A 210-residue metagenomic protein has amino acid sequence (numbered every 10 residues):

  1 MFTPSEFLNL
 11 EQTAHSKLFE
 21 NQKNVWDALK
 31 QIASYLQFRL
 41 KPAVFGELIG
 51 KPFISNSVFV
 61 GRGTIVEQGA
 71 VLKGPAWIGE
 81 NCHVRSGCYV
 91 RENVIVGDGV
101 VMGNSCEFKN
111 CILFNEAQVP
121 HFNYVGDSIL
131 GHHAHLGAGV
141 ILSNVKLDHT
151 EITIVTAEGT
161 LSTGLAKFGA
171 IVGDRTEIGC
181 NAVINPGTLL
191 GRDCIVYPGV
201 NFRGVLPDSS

Functional and structural regions predicted by a protein language model:
M1-K51, T188, R192-D193, G199 (+1 more regions): Terminal amphipathic alpha-helical/low-complexity segments used for targeting or macromolecular assembly
E20, G164, F168, A182 (+2 more regions): Catalytic cores of large soluble enzymes that bind and process phosphate-bearing ligands
Q31-E80: Long amphipathic N-terminal alpha/beta scaffold segment
V44, G50, V172-I178: Short, positively charged, low-complexity/disordered linker segments
G61, G131, G173, G191: Short, acidic, Ser/Thr-enriched surface-loop or helix-capping motifs
V66, A70-V172, I178, I184 (+1 more regions): Flexible, glycine/small-residue-enriched loop-and-beta-strand segment within the central core of proteins
N181-V183, V196, N201: Long, ordered, amphipathic alpha-helical scaffolds
